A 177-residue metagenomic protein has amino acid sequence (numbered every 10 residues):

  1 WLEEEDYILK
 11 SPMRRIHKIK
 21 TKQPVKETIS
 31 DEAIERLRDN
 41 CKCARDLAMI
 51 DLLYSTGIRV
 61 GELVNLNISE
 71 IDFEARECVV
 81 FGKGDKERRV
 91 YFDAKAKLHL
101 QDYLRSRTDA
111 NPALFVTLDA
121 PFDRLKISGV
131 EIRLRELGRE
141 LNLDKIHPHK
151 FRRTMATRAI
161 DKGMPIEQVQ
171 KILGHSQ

Functional and structural regions predicted by a protein language model:
W1-Q177: Conserved catalytic core of the tyrosine transesterase superfamily
